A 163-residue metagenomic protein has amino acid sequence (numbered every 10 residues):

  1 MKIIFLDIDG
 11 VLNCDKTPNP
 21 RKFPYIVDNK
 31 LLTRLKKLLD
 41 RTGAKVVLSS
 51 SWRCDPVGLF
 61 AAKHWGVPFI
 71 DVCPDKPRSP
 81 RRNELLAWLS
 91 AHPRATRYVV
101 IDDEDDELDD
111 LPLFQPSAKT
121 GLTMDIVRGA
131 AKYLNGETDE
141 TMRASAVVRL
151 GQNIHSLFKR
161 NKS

Functional and structural regions predicted by a protein language model:
M1-K159: Catalytic phosphate/metal-binding cores of nucleic-acid and nucleotide-processing enzymes, i.e., regions that mediate
N161-S163: Short acidic DE-rich linear segments
